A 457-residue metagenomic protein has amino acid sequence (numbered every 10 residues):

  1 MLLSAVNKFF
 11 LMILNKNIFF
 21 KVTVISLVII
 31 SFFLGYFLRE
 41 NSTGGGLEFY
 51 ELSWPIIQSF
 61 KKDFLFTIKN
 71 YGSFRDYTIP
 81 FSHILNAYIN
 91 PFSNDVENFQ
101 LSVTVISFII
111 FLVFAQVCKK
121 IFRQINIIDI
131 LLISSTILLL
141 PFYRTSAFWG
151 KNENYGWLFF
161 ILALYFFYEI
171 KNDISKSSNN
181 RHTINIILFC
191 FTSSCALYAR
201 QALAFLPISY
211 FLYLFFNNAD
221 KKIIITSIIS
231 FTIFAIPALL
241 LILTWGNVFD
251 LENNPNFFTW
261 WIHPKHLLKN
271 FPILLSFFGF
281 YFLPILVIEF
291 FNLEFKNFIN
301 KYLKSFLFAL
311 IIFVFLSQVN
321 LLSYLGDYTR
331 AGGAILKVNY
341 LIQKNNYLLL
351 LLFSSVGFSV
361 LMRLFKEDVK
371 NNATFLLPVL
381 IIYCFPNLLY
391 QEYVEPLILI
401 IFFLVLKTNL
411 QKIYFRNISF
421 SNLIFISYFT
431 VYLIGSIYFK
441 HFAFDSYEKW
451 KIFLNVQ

Functional and structural regions predicted by a protein language model:
N17-Y50, F234-W245, F308-N320, L380-Y383 (+1 more regions): Transmembrane signal-anchor helices characteristic of membrane glycosylation enzymes that use polyprenol
L38-E48, K62-A87, V96-S107: Membrane-proximal lumenal/periplasmic loop motifs of glycosylation machinery
L101-Q124, L162, F166: Transmembrane-helix motifs of polytopic, lipid-linked glycan transferases
F114-L140, W157-L158, N180, I184: Transmembrane-helix signature of polytopic, membrane-embedded enzymes that assemble or transfer cell-envelope glycans
I133-S134, T183-R200, P207-L212, F231-P237 (+1 more regions): Membrane-interface alpha helices of multi-pass inner-membrane proteins
T145-Y155, Y390-Q391: Short acidic/glycine- and proline-prone juxtamembrane loop motifs at membrane-interface regions of multi-pass membrane
Y155-K176, N185-S193, P207, F216 (+1 more regions): Specific aromatic-rich, kink-prone transmembrane helix
L197, L203, I208-Y213, A219-A334 (+1 more regions): Membrane-lumen/periplasm interface segments of specific transmembrane helices in polyprenyl phosphate-linked
